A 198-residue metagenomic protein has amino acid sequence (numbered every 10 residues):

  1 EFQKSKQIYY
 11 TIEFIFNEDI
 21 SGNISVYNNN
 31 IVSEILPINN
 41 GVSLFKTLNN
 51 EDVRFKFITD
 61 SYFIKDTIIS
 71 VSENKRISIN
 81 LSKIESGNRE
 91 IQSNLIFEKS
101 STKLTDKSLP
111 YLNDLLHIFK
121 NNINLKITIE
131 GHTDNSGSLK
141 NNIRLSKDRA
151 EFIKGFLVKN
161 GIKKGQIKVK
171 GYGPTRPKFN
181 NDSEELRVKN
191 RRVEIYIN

Functional and structural regions predicted by a protein language model:
F2-K126: Periplasmic peptidoglycan-binding/tethering modules of Gram-negative envelope proteins
E130-N198: Periplasmic OmpA-like peptidoglycan-binding domain that tethers envelope proteins to the cell wall
